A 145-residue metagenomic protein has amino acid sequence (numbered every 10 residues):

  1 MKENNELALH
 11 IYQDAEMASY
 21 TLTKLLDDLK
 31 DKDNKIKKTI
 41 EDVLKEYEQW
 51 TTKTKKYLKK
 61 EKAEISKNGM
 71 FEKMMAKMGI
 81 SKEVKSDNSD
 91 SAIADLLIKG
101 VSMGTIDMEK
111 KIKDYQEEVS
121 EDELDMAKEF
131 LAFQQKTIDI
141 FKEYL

Functional and structural regions predicted by a protein language model:
M1-D31, A92-E117: Alpha-helical bundle segments that constitute or directly flank the non-heme di-iron/ferroxidase center
E3-I11, K32-T52, D90-L97, V119-F133: Alpha-helical scaffold segments that form or flank carboxylate-/histidine-based iron centers
Q13-K24, K45, Q49-T52, E72-G79 (+2 more regions): Generic structural signal for well-ordered, non-membrane alpha-helices
K30-D31, K56, A63, Q116-E117 (+1 more regions): Sparse recognition of residues in long alpha-helices and their boundaries
I36-M74, F141-Y144: Conserved alpha-helical segments that form or flank metal/cofactor-binding pockets of metalloenzymes
K56-S91, K99-I106: Carboxylate-rich helix-loop segments that flank metal/cofactor sites and access channels in metalloenzymes
G100-L145: Preference for long, well-ordered alpha-helical segments
